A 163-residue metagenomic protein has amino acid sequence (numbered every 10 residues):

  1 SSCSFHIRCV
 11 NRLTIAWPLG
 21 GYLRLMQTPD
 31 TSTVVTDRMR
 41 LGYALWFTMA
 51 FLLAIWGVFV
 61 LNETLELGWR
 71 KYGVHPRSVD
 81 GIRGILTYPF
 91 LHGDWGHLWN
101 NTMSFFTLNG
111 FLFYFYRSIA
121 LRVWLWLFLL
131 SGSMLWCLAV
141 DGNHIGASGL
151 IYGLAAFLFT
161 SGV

Functional and structural regions predicted by a protein language model:
Q27-V163: A detector for small-residue-rich transmembrane helices and their helix-helix packing motifs
